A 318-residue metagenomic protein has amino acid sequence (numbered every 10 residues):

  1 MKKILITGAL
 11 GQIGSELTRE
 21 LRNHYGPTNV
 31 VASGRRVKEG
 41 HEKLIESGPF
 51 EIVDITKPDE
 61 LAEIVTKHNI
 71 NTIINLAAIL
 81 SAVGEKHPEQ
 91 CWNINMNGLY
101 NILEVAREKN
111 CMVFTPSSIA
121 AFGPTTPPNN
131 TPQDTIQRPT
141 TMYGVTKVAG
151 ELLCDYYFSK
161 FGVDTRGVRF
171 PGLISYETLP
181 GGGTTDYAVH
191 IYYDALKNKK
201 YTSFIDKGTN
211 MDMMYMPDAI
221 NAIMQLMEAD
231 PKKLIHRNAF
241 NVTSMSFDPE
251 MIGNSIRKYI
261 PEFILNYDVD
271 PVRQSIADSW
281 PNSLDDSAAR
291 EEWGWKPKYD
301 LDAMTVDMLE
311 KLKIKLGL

Functional and structural regions predicted by a protein language model:
I4-H24: N-terminal Rossmann NAD(P)H-binding glycine-rich loop of SDR-like oxidoreductase domains
G26-E39: Conserved glycine-rich Rossmann-like NAD(P)H-binding loop of the short-chain dehydrogenase/reductase
I45-K57: Rossmann-fold cofactor-recognition segment
I55-I94: NAD(P)H-binding glycine-rich loop region in Rossmannoid oxidoreductase-like domains and their noncatalytic homologs
N75, N93, Y100-M142: Conserved Rossmann-fold NAD(P)-dependent oxidoreductase catalytic core, especially the SDR/UDP-sugar
T146: Active-site helix of classical SDR
D155-N210, M216-M224: NAD(P)-dependent short-chain dehydrogenase/reductase
F204-D206, M211-L318: C-terminal substrate-binding subdomain of Rossmann-fold SDR/epimerase-dehydratase oxidoreductases
